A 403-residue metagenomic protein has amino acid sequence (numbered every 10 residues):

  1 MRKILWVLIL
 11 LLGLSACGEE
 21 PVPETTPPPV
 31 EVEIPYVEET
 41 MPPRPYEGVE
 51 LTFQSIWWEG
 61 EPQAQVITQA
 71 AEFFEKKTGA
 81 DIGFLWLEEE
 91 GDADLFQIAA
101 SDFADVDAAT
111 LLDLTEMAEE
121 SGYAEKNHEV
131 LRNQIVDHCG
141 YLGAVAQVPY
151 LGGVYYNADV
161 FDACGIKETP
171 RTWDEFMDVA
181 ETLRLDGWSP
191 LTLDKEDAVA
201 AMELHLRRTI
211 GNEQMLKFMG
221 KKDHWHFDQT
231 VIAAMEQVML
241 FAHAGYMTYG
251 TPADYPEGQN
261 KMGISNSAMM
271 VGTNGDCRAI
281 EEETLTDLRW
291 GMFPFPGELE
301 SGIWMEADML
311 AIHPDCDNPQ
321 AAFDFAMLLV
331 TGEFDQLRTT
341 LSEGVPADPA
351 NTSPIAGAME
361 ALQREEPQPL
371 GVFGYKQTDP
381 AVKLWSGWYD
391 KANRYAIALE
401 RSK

Functional and structural regions predicted by a protein language model:
V32-E47, A99-G153, M177, E203 (+4 more regions): Hinge/lid segment of periplasmic solute-binding proteins
R44, T115-V130, G211-A233, E282-T284 (+1 more regions): Short, solvent-exposed loop/beta-turn-alpha elements that line the ligand-binding surface or hinge of extracytoplasmic
V49, S55, E72-F73, K77 (+5 more regions): Extracytoplasmic/periplasmic substrate-recognition and gating elements
I56, Q63, Q69-A70, F96-I98 (+2 more regions): Extracytoplasmic/periplasmic substrate-binding proteins
Q69-V130, D159-R171, Q259-K261, N266-M269: Extracytoplasmic "Venus flytrap"/periplasmic binding protein-like
D137, A144-A146, G220, W304 (+1 more regions): C-terminal capping/gating helix-and-loop segments adjacent to ligand/active sites or protein-protein/ligand interfaces
H138-Q147, G152, M177-H224, S267: Extracytoplasmic/periplasmic solute-binding protein
A180, G220-T251: Glycine-centered hinge/linker elements that transmit conformational signals in sensory and ligand-binding systems
